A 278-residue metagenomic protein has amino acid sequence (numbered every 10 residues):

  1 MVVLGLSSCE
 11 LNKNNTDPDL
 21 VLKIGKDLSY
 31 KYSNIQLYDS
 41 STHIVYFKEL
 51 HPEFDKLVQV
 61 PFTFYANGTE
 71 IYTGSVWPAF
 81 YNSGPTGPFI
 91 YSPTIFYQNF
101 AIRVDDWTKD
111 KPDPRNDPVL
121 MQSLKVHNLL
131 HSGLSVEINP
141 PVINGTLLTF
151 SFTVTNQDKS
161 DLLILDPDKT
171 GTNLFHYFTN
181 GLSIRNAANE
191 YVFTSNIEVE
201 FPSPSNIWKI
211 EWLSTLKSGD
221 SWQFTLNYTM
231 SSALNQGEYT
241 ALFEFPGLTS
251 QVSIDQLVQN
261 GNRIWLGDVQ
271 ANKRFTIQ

Functional and structural regions predicted by a protein language model:
M1-P18: Bacterial Sec-dependent N-terminal signal peptides
N15-S135, I264-N272, T276-Q278: A structural signal for conserved, well-ordered secondary-structure elements that form binding/interaction cores
V60, D220, N235-Y239: A glycine-anchored, Pro-Gly-centered beta-turn/N-cap motif
I95-Y97, N144-G145, S218-S221: Solvent-exposed, conformationally flexible loop/turn segments
T146-F150: Structural beta-strand segments of beta-rich domains
F152-L162: Asparagine-centered strand-capping/turn motif at beta-strand->loop junctions
L165-S221: The feature marks short-to-medium sequence segments in extracytoplasmic or secretory-pathway proteins
T225, T229-Q278: Terminal connector regions
